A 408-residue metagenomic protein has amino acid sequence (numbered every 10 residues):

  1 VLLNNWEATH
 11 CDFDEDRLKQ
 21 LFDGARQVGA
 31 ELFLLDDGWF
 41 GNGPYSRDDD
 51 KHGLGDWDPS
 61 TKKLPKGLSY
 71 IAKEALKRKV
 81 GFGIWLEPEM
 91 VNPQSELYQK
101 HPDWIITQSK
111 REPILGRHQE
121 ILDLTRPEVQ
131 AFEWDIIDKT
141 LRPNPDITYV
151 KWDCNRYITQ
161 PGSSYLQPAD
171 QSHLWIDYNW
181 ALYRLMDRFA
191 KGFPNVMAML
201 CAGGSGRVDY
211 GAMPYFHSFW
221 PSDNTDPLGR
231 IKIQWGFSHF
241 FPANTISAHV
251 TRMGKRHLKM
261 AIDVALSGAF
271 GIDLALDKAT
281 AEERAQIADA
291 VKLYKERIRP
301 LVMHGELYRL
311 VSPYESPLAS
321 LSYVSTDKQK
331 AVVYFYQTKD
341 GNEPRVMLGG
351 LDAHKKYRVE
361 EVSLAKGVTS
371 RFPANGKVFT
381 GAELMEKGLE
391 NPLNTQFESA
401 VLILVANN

Functional and structural regions predicted by a protein language model:
L2-D135, N144, T148-Y149: Aromatic-lined carbohydrate-binding/catalytic grooves of carbohydrate-active enzymes
L3, F33, A75, A198 (+3 more regions): Conserved, mostly hydrophobic/aromatic
G38-F40, H101, N155-I158, Q167 (+4 more regions): Active/binding-pocket-proximal capping segment
N92, Y98-A131, D135, I176-K278: Glycan-recognition surfaces
T148-T159, L200-V208: Short acidic/histidine-rich active-site segments
I262-V311: Catalytic cores of secreted or luminal carbohydrate-active enzymes
P313-H354: Carbohydrate-binding surface patches
K339-N408: C-terminal beta-sandwich/jelly-roll accessory domains of carbohydrate-active enzymes
